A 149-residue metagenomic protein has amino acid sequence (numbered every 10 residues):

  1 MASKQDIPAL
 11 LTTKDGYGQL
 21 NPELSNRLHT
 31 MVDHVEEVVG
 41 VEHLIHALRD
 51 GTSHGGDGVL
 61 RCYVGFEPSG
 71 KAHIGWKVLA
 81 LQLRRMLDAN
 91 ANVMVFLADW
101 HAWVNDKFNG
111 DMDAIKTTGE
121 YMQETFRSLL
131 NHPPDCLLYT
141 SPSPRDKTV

Functional and structural regions predicted by a protein language model:
M1-S69, C136: Non-catalytic terminal extensions that flank enzyme cores
G75-N92: Histidine-anchored nucleotide/phosphate-binding helix
L79, N109-M112: Short secondary-structure boundary/capping segments
A89-W100, L130-P133: Short, flexible active-site-proximal loops enriched in glycine and acidic residues
F96-G110: Short connector loops at secondary-structure junctions
I115-D135: A glycine-rich helix N-cap at a beta->alpha junction
Y139-D146: Conserved small/polar residues in nucleotide/adenosyl-binding loops
